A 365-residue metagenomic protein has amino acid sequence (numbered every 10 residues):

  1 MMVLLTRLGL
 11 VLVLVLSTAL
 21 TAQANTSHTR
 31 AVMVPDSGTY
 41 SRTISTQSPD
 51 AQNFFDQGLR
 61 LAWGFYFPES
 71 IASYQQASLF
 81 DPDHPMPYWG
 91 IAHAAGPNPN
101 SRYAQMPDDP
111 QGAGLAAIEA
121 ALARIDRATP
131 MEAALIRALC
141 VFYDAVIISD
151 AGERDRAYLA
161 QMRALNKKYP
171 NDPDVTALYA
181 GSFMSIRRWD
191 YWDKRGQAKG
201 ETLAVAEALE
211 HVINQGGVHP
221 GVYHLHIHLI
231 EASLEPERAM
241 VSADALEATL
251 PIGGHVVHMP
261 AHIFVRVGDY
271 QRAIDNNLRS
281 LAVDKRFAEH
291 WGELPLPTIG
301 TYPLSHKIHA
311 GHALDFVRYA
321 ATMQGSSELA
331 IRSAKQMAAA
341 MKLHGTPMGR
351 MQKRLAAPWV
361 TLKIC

Functional and structural regions predicted by a protein language model:
M1-L5: N-terminal secretory signal peptides that target proteins for export/translocation
R7-A19: Bacterial N-terminal signal peptides
L16-H28: Bacterial Sec-dependent signal peptides at the C-terminal "C-region" and cleavage site
T26-N171, T176-V218, Y223-E237, S242-L246 (+6 more regions): Short coil/linker segments at helix-helix boundaries
V222, P358-C365: Long, repeat-rich segments with strong aromatic
A273-F287: Acidic, glycine-rich loop-and-beta core segments that form the ion-binding/anion-interacting portion of active sites
